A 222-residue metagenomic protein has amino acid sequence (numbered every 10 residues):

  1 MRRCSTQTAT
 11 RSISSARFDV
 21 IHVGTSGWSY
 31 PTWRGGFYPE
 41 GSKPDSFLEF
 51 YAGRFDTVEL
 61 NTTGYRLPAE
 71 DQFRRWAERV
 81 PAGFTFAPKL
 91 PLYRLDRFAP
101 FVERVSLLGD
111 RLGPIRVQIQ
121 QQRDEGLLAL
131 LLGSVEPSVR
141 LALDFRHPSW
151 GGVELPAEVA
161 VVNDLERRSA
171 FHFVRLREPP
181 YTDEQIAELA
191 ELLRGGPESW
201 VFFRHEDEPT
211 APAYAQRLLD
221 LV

Functional and structural regions predicted by a protein language model:
R11-V222: Residues lining hydrophobic/aromatic ligand-binding pockets adjacent to catalytic sites
